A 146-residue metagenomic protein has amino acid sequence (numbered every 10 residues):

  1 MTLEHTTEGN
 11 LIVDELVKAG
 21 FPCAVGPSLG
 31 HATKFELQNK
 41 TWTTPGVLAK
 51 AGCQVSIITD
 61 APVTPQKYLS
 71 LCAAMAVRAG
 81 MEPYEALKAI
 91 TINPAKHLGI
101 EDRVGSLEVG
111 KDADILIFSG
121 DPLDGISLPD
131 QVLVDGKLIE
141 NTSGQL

Functional and structural regions predicted by a protein language model:
M1-G9, A32-K34: Catalytic beta/alpha-barrel core
T6, S28, D121: An acidic- and aromatic-residue-enriched active-site/binding cleft used to recognize and process polar
E8, T64, D124: Glycine-/small-residue-rich active-site loops that bind phosphorylated ligands and cofactors
L11, K67, S127: Residues that form or flank phosphate/diphosphate-binding pockets in enzymes that use nucleotide phosphates
D14-F118: His/Asp/Glu-enriched, well-ordered alpha-helical/loop segment that forms or immediately abuts the divalent-metal
E108-L146: C-terminal cap of metal-dependent C-N hydrolases
